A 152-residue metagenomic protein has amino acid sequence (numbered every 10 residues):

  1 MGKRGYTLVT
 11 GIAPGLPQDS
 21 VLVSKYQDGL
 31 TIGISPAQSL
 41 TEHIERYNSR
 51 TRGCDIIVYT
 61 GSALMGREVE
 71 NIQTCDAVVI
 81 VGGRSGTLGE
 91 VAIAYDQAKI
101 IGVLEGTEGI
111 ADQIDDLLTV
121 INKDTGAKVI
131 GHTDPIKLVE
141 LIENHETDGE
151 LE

Functional and structural regions predicted by a protein language model:
M1-T7, V69-I80, V139-E146: Long, low-complexity, intrinsically disordered polar/charged segments
G5-L8, A127-V129: Short active-site oxyanion
G11-V91: Acidic/glycine-enriched connector segments
G29-L30, I34-A37, I44-S62, D115-T147 (+1 more regions): Structural recognition of alpha->loop->beta junctions
T60-I136: C-terminal binding/interaction regions
